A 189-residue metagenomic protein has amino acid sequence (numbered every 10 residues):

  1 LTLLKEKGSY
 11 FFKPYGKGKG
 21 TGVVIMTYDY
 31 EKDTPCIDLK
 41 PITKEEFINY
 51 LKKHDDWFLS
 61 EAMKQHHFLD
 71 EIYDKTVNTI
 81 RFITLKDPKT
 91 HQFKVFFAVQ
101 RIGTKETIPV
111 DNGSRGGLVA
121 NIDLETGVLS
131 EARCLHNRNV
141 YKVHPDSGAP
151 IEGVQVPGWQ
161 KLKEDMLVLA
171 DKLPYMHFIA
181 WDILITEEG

Functional and structural regions predicted by a protein language model:
L1, E188-G189: Short, intrinsically disordered, charge-balanced linker/junction segments flanking boundaries in proteins
L1-T76, I80, L85, K89: Active-site nucleotide/adenylate-binding loops and adjacent lid/helix of ATP-dependent enzymes
K53-K75, T84-T90, V95-T186: A long amphipathic alpha-helix within ATP-dependent nucleotide-binding catalytic cores
